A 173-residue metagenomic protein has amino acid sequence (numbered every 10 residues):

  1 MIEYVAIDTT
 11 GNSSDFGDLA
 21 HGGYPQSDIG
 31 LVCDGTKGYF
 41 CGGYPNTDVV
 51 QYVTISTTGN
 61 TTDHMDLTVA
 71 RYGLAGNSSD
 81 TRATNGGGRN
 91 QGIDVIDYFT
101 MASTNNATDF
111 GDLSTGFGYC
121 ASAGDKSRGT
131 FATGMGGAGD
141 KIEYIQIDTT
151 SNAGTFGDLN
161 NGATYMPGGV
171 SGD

Functional and structural regions predicted by a protein language model:
M1-D173: Polar, enzyme-active/binding microenvironments
